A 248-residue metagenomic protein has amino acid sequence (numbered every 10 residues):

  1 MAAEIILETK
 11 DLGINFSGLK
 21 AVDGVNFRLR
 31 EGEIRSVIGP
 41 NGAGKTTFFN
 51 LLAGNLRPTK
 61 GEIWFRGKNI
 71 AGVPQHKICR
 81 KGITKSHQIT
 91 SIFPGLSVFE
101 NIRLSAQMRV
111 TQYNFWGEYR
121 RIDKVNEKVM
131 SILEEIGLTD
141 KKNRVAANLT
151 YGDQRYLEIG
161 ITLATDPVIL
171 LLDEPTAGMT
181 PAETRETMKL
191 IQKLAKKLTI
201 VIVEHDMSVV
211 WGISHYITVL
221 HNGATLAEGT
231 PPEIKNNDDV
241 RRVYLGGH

Functional and structural regions predicted by a protein language model:
A2-H248: Glycine-rich phosphate-binding loops of nucleotide-dependent enzymes
